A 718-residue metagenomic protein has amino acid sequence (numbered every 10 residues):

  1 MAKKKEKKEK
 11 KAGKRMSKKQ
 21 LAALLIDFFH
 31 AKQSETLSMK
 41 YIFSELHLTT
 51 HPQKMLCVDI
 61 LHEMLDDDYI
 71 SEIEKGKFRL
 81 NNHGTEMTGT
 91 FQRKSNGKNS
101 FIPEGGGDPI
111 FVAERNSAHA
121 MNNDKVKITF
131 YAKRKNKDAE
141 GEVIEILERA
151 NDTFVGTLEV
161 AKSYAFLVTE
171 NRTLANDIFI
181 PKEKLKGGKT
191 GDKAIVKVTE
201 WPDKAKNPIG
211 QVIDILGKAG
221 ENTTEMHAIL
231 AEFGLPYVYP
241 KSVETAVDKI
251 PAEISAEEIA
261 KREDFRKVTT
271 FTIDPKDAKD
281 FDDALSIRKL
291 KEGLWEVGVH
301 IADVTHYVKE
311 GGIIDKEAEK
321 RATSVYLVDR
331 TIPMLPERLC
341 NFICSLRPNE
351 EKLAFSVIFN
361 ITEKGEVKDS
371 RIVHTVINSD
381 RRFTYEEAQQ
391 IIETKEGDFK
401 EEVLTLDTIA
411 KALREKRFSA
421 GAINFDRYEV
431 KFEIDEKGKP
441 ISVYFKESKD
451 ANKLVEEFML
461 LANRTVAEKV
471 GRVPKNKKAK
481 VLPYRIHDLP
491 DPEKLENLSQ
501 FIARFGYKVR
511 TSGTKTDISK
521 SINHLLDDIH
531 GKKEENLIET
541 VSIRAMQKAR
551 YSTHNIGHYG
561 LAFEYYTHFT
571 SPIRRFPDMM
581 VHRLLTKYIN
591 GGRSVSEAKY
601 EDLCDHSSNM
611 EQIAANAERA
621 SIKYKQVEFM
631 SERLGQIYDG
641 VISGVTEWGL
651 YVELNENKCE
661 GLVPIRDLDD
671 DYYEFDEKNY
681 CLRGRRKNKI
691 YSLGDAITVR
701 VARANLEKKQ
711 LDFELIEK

Functional and structural regions predicted by a protein language model:
A2-G298, T305-E350, F383, C681-L682 (+2 more regions): Charge-lined substrate channels and their catalytic hotspots, especially those that engage the 3′ end of RNA
S44, I195, E200-P202, A228 (+5 more regions): Electropositive polyanion-binding surfaces
D108-A113, L174-I180, K658-D676: A short macromolecule-binding patch
